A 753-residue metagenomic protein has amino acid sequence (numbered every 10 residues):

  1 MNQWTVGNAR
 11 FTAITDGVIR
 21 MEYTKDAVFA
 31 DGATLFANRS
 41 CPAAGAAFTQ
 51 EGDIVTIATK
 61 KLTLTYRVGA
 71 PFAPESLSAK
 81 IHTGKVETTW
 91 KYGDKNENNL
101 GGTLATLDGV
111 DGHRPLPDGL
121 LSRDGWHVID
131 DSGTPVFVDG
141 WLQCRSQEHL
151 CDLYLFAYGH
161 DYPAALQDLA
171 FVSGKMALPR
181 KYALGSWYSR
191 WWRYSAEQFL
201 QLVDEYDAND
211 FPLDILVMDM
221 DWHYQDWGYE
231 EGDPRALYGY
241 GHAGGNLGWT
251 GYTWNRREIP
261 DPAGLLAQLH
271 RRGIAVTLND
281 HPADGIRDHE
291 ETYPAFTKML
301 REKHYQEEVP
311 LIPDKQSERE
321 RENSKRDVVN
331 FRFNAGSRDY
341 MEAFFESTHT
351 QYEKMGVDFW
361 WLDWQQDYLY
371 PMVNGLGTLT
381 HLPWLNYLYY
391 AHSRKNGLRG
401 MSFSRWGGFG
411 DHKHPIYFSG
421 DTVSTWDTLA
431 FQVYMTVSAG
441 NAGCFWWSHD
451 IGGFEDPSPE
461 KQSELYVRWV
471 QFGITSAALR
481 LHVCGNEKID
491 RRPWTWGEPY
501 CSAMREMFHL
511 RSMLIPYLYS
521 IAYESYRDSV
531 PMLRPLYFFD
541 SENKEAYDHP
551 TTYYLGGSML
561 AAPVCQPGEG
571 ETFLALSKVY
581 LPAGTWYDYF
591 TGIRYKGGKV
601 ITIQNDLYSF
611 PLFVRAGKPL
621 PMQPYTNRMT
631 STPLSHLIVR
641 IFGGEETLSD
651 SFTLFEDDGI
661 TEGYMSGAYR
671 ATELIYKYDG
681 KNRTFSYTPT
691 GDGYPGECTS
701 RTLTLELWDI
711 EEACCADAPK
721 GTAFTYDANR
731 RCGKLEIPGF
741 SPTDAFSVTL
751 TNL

Functional and structural regions predicted by a protein language model:
F11, I19-M21, I57-L64, L560-P563 (+1 more regions): Short, well-ordered beta-strand segments enriched in hydrophobic/aromatic residues
T12-D53: A low-complexity, Ser/Thr/Gly/Pro-enriched, surface-exposed linker/loop concept that marks segments flanking
D31-A46, G245, D588-L607, C715-P738: Solvent-exposed beta-strand/loop surfaces of large extracellular or lumenal domains
F48-A183, S189-W191, A196, V203-A208 (+2 more regions): Catalytic and substrate-binding clefts that recognize carbohydrates or anionic sugar/phosphate headgroups
A177-M372: Aromatic-lined carbohydrate-binding/catalytic grooves of carbohydrate-active enzymes
S189, Y194-A208, P212, L216 (+5 more regions): Gly/Pro-rich turn-and-neighbor structural signature
R399-G400, F409-Y417, F431, A439-H449 (+2 more regions): Catalytic core of carbohydrate-active enzymes
F740-L753: Surface-exposed interaction regions enriched in Ser/Thr/Asp/Glu that occur as long low-complexity tracts or repetitive
